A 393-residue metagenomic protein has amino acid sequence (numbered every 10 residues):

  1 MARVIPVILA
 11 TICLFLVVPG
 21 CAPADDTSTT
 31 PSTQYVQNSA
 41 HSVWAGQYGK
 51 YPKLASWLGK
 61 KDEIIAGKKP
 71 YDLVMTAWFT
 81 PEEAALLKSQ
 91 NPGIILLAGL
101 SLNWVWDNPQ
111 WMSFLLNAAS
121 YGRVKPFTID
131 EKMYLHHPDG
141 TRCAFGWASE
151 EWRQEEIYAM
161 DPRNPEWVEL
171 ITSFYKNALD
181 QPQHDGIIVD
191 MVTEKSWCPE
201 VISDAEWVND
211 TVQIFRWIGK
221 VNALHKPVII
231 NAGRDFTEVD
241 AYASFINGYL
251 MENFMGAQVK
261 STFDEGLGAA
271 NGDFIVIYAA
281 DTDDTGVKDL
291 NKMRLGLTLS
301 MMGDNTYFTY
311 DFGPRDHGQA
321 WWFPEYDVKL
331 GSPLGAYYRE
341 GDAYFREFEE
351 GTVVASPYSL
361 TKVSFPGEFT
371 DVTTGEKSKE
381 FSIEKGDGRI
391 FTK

Functional and structural regions predicted by a protein language model:
M1-I8: Bacterial N-terminal signal peptides that target proteins for export
I8-V17: Bacterial N-terminal signal peptides
V17-V18, Y307: Hydrophobic alpha-helical elements and their junctions with loops/disorder across both membrane and soluble proteins
T30-K393: Glycan-processing catalytic domains of CAZymes
